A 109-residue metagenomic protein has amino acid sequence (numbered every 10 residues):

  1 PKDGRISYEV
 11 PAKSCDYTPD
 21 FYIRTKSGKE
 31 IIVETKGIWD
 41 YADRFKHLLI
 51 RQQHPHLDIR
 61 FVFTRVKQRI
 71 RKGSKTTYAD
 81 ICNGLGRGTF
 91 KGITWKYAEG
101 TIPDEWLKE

Functional and structural regions predicted by a protein language model:
P1-I31, T35-R44, I102: Active-site metal-binding core of divalent-cation-utilizing nuclease and nuclease-like domains
P1-S7, I31-E34, D58-R69, K96: Short, well-structured secondary-structure segments
E9-K13, I70-G73, W106-E109: Short, solvent-exposed polar/charged micro-motifs at secondary-structure junctions
V10, P19, I23-R24, H56 (+4 more regions): Intrinsically disordered, low-complexity regions enriched in small/polar residues
C15, R24, G28, H54 (+3 more regions): Residue-level detector of solvent-exposed, low-hydrophobicity positions
G37-G88: Catalytic cores of nucleic-acid endonucleases
T76-E109: Charged phosphate-binding loop/patch that engages nucleotide di/tri-phosphates or the phosphate backbone of nucleic
